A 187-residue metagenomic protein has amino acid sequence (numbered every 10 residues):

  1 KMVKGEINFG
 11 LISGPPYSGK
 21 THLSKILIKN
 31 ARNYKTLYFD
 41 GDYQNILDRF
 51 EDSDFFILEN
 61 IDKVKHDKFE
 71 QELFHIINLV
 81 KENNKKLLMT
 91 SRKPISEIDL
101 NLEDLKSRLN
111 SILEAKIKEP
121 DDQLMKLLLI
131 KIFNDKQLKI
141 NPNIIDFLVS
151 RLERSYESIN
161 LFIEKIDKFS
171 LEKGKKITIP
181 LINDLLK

Functional and structural regions predicted by a protein language model:
V3, I28-F39: Post-Walker A helix-loop "phosphate-sensing" segment adjacent to the P-loop in P-loop NTPases
I7-S24: Walker A/P-loop nucleotide-binding motif
R49-M89: Conserved nucleotide-sensing/catalytic segment adjacent to the nucleotide-binding pocket in NTP-handling enzymes
I95-N110: Short regulatory helix/loop adjacent to the ATP-binding pocket of P-loop NTPases
I112-L124: Conserved AAA+ ATPase "SRH/arginine-finger" region at the nucleotide-binding site
K139-L152: Short conserved motifs of the RecA-like P-loop NTPase core
L152-I166: The conserved phosphate-sensing helix
S170-K187: Conserved C-terminal helix/linker of AAA+ ATPases
